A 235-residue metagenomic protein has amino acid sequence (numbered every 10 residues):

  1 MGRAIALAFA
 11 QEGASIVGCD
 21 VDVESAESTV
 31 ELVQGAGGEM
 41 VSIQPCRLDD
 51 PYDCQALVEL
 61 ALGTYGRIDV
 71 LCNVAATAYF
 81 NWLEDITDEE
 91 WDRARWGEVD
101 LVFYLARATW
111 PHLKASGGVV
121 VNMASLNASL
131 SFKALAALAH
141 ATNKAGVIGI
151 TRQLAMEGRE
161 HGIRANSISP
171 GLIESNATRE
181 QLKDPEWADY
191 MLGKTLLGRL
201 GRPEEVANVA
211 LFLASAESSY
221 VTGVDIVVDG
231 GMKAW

Functional and structural regions predicted by a protein language model:
M1-V17: Canonical Rossmann dinucleotide-binding motif of NAD(H)/NADP(H)-dependent dehydrogenases/reductases, specifically
E12-S28: Conserved glycine-rich Rossmann-like NAD(P)H-binding loop of the short-chain dehydrogenase/reductase
E59, G97-G117, A155-M156, E160 (+1 more regions): Amphipathic alpha-helical dimer-interface segment in Rossmann-like NAD(P)H-dependent oxidoreductases
D69, A76-T77, E84-Y104, V121 (+3 more regions): Catalytic Tyr-X3-Lys loop
V121-G146, T151-E160: Catalytic loop of short-chain dehydrogenase/reductase
R159-R164, V221-G223: Short, small/polar-rich loop/turn modules that mediate ligand/substrate recognition or access, typified
T195-V206, E217: A conserved structural motif in NAD(P)-dependent oxidoreductases
L211, T222-W235: Short C-terminal tail/terminal secondary-structure segment of NAD(P)H-dependent dehydrogenase/reductase domains
